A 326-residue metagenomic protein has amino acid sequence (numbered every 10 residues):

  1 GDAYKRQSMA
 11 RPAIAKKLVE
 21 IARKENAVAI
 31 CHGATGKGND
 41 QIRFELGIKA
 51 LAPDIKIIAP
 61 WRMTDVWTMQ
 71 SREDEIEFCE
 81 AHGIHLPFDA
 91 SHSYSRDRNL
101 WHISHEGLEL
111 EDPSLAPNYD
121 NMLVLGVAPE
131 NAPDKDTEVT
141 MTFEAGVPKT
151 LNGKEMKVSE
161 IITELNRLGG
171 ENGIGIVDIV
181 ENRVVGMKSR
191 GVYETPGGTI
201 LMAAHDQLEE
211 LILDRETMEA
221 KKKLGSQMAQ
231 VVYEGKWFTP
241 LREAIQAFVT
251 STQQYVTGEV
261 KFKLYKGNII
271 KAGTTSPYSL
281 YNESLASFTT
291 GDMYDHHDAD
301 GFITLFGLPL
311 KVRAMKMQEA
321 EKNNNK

Functional and structural regions predicted by a protein language model:
G1-K326: Nucleotide-activated chemistry modules centered on ATP-dependent adenylation/adenylyltransferase
